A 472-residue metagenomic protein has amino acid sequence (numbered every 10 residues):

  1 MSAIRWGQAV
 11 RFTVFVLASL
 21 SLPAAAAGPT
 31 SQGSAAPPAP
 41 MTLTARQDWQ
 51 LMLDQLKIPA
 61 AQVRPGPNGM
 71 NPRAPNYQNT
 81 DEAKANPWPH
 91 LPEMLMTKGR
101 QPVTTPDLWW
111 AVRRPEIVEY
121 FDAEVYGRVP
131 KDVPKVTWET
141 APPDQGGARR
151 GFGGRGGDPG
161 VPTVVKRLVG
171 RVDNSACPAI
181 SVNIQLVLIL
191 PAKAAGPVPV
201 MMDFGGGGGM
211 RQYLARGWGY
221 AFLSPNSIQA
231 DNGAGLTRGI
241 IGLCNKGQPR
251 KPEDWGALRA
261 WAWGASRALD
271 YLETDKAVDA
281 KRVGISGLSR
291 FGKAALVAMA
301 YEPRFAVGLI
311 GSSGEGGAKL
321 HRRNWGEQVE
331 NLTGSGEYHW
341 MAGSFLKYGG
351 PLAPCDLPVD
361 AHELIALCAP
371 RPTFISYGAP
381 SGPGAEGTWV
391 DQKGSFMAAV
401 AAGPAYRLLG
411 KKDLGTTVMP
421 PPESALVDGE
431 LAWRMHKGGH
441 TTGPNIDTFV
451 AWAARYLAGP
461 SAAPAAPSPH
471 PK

Functional and structural regions predicted by a protein language model:
A27-Y126, R149-R155, A462-K472: N-terminal pre-domain segments of enzymes
V129-G196: N-terminal cap/lid segment of alpha/beta-hydrolase-fold proteins
A195-A280, G314-N324: Cap/lid segment of the alpha/beta-hydrolase catalytic domain
A265, G292-P303: Short glycine-enriched nucleophile-adjacent loop and the immediately C-terminal alpha-helix near the catalytic center
V278-S289: Alpha/beta-hydrolase fold nucleophile elbow
V307-L364, D391-V418: Mobile cap/lid helix-loop segments that gate and shape the active-site cleft of serine hydrolases
W340, K393, V400-P471: C-terminal catalytic histidine-bearing segment of alpha/beta-hydrolase fold enzymes
A369-V390, H436-G438: Conserved strand-to-loop "acid loop" that flanks and positions the catalytic carboxylate
